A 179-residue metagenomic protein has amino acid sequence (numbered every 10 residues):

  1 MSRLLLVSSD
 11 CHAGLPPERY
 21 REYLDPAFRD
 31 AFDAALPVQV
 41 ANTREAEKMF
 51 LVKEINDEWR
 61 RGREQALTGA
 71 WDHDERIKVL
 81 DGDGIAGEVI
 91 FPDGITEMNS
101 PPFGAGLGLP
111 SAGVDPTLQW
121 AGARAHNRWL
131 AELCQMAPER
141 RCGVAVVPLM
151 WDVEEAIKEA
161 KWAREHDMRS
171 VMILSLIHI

Functional and structural regions predicted by a protein language model:
L4-L6, C11-L174: Mid-domain alpha/beta scaffold segments of enzyme catalytic cores
I177-I179: Conserved small/polar residues in nucleotide/adenosyl-binding loops
